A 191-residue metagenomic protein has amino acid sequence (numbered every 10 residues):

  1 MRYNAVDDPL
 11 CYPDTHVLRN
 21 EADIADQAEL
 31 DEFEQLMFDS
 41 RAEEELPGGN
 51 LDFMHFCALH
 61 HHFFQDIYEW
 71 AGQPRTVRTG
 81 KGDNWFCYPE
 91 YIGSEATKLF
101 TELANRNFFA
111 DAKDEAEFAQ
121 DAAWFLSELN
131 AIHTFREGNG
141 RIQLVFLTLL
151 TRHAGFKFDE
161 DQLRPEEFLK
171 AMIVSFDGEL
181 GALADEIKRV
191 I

Functional and structural regions predicted by a protein language model:
M1-I191: FIC/Doc superfamily catalytic core
